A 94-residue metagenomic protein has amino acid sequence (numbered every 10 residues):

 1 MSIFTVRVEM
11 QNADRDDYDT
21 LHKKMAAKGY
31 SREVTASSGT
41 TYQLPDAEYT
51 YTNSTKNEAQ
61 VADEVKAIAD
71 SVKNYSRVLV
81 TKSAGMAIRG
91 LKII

Functional and structural regions predicted by a protein language model:
M1-F4, A13: Long, hydrophobic N-terminal alpha-helical segment
T5-E9, E48: Short glycine-rich or small-residue beta-strand-to-loop segments that form or flank ligand, phosphate, metal/Fe-S
E9-D16: Short, surface-exposed ligand-recognition loops at beta-strand->loop->(often short) alpha-helix junctions that present
A13, K56, G85-M86: Short Gly/Pro-enriched loop/turn and capping motifs at secondary-structure junctions
D16-Y18, A59: Short acidic, gly/pro-rich beta-turn/loop elements at beta-sheet edges and active-site/ligand-binding grooves
Y18-S37: Short, flexible N-terminal segments of the mature chain
S31-N74: Short, intrinsically disordered low-complexity segments
K66-K92: C-terminal structural segments of small proteins and small subunits
